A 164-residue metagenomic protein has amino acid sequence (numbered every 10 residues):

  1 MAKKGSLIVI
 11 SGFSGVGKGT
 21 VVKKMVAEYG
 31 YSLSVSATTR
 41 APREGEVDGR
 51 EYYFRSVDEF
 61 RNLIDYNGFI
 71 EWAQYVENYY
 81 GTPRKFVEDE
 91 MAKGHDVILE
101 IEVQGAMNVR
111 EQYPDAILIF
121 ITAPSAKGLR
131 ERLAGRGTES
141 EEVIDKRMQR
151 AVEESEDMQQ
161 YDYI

Functional and structural regions predicted by a protein language model:
K3-I8: Pre-Walker A (Motif I) flank of P-loop NTPase domains
S11-F13: P-loop (Walker A) phosphate-binding loop of NTP-binding proteins
V16: ATP-binding Walker
G19: Walker A/P-loop
A27-S36: Post-Walker A helix-loop "phosphate-sensing" segment adjacent to the P-loop in P-loop NTPases
T38-V97, Q104: ATP-dependent small-molecule kinase phosphotransfer cores that center on conserved nucleotide phosphate-binding segments
V97-E102, E111-G135: Conserved phosphate-donor/acceptor-positioning beta-strand/loop module used by diverse small-molecule
T138-I164: Small-molecule kinase domains that catalyze NTP-dependent phosphoryl transfer to phosphate-bearing small molecules
